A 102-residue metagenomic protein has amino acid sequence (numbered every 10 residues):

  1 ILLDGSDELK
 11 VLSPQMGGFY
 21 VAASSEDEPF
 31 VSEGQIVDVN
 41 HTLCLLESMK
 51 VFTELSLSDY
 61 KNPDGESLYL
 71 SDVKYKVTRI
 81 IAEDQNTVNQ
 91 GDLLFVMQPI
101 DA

Functional and structural regions predicted by a protein language model:
I1-A102: Structured functional modules or segments
